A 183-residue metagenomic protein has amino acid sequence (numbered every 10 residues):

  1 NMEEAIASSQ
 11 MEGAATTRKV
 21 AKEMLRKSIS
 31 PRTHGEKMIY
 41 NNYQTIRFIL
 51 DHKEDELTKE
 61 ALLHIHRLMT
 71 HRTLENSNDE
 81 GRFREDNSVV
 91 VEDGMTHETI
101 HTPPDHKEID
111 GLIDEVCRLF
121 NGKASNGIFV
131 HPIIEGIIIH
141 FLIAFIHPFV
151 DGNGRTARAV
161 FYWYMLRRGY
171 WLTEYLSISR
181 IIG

Functional and structural regions predicted by a protein language model:
N1-G183: FIC/Doc superfamily catalytic core
